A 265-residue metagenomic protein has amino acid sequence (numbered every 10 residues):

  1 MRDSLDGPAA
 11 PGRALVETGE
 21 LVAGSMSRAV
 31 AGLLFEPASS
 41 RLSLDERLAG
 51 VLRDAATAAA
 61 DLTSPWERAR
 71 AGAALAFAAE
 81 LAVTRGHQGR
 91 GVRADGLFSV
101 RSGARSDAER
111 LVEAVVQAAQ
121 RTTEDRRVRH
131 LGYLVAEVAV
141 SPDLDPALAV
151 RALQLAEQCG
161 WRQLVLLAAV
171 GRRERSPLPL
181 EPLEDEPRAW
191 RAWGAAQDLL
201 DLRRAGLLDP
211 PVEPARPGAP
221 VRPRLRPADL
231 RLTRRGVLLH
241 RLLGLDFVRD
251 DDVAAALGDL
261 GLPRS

Functional and structural regions predicted by a protein language model:
M1, A55, A108-L111, L232-L239: Amphipathic alpha-helices that form helix-helix packing interfaces
D3-R85: Membrane-inserting effector segments that mediate pore formation, membrane fusion, or transient membrane insertion
G7, G12, G19, G24 (+15 more regions): Residue-identity detector for glycine
V16, E20, D45, A49 (+5 more regions): Amphipathic, non-membrane alpha-helical segments in soluble helical-bundle scaffolds
L48-V138: Eukaryotic partner-binding/assembly regions in large regulatory complexes
V116-Q117, R121-S265: Long, helix-rich, hydrophobic modules that act as membrane-proximal anchors or helical bundle/coiled-coil regulators
